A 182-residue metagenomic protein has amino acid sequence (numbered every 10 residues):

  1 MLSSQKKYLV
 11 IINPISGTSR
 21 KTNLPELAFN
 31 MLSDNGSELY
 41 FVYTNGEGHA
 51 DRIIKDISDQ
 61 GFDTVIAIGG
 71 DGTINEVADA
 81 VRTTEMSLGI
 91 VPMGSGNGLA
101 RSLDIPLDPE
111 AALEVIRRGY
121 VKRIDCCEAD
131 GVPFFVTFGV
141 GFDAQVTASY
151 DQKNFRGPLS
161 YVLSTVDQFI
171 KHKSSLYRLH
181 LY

Functional and structural regions predicted by a protein language model:
M1-V65, N75: ATP/NTP phosphate-donor binding region
N13, A50, D71, C127 (+1 more regions): A residue-level signal for conserved active-site and pocket-lining positions in enzyme catalytic cores
P14, I68-G70, M93: Glycine-rich beta-strand-to-loop/alpha-helix junction loops that act as flexible
E26, N30, K55, D79-T83 (+2 more regions): Short, well-ordered alpha-helices that flank and scaffold nucleotide-derived cofactor binding pockets
N35, T83-S87, V91-Y182: Catalytic core of DAGKc-family lipid kinases
A50-D51, I74-V77, N97-L99, F135: Short active-site-adjacent helix-start/loop capping segments
V65-G72, E76, L88: Glycine-rich N-terminal segment of FAD-binding domains in flavoprotein oxidoreductases, spanning the beta-loop-helix
